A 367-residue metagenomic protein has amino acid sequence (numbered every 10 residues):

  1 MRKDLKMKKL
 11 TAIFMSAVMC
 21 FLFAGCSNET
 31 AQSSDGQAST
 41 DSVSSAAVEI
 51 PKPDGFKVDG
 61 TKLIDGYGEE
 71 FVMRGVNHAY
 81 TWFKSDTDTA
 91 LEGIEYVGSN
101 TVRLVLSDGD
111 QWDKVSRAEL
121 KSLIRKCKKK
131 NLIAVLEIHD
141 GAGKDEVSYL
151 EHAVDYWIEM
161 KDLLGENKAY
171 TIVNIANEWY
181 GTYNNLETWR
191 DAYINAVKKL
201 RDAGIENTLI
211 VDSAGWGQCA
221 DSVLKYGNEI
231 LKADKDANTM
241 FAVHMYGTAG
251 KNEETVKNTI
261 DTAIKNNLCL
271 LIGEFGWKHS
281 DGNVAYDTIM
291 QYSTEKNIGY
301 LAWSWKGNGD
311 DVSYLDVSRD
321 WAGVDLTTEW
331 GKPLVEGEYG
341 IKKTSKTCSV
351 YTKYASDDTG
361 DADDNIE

Functional and structural regions predicted by a protein language model:
M1-M7: N-terminal secretory signal peptides that target proteins for export/translocation
K8-S16: Sec-dependent signal peptide recognition, specifically the positively charged N-region followed immediately by
L22-G25: C-terminal motif of bacterial Sec signal peptides marking the signal peptidase cleavage site
S27-E29: Bacterial signal peptide processing site
A38-T101, V350, D358, A362: N-terminal carbohydrate-binding accessory modules
I50, G55, K84, V154-I158 (+3 more regions): Extracellular glycoside hydrolase catalytic/binding regions
D86-G143, L150-D155, R201-A203, A285-K296: Aromatic-lined substrate-binding rim segments of carbohydrate-active enzymes
